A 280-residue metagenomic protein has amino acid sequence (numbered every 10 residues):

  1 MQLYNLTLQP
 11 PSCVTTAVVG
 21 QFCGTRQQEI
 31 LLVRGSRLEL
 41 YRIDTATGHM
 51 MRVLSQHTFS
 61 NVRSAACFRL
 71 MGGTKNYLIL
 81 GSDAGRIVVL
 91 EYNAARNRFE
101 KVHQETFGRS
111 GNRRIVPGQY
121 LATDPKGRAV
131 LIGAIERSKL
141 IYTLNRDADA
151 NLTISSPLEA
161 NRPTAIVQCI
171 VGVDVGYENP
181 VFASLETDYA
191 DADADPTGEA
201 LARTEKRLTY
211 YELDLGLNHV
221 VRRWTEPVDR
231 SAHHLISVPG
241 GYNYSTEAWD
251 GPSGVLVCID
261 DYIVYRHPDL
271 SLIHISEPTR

Functional and structural regions predicted by a protein language model:
M1-H49, V53-S55: N-terminal alpha-helical scaffolding segments that mark the starts of alpha-solenoid/helical-repeat architectures
T7-Q9, S55-F59, E105-G108, N161-T164 (+1 more regions): Surface loop/turn motifs at the tips and blade-to-blade linkers of beta-strand repeat domains
Q9-T25, F59-T74, R114-G127, R162-V181 (+3 more regions): Structural signature of eukaryotic scaffold interfaces centered on beta-propeller domains
I30-R34, L78-S82, T123, L131-A134 (+3 more regions): Conserved beta-strand element within WD40/beta-propeller blades
S36-E39, A84-I87, E136-L140, Y189 (+1 more regions): Loop/turn residues immediately N-terminal
R42-G48, L90-R98, T143-L152, Y210-N218 (+1 more regions): Short loop/turn segments immediately following beta-strands, especially the blade-tip and inter-blade linker loops
G198-D214: Beta-propeller blade signature
I273-T279: Residue-level detector of conserved catalytic or cofactor/ligand-binding positions in enzyme active sites
